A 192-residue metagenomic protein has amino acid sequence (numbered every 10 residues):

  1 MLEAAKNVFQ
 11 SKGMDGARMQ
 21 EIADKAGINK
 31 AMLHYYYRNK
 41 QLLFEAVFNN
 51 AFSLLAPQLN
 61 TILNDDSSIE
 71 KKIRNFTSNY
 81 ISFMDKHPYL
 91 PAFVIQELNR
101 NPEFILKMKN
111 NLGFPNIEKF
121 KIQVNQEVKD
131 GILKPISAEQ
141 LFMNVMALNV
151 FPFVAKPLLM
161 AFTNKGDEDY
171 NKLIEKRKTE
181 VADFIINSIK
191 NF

Functional and structural regions predicted by a protein language model:
M1-F9, Y80, I185: Short hydrophobic clusters on alpha-helical segments that form packing/core surfaces in small helical domains
L2, F44, F48, F52 (+5 more regions): Amphipathic, non-transmembrane alpha-helical scaffold segments
V8-L42, A46-V47: Helix-turn-helix
G27, R38-L42, A46, N64-S68 (+5 more regions): Residues in soluble alpha-helical coiled-coils and helical-bundle/repeat scaffolds
V47-N75, I117-V128: Amphipathic alpha-helical linker/stalk segments
N60-A92, D130, A138-F142, E175-K178: Hydrophobic alpha-helical connector segments
N79-S82, K86, F114, E118-K134 (+1 more regions): C-terminal peripheral helix-coil segments that are non-catalytic and often amphipathic
D85-L106, K156-N164: Amphipathic alpha-helical segments used for helix-helix packing
